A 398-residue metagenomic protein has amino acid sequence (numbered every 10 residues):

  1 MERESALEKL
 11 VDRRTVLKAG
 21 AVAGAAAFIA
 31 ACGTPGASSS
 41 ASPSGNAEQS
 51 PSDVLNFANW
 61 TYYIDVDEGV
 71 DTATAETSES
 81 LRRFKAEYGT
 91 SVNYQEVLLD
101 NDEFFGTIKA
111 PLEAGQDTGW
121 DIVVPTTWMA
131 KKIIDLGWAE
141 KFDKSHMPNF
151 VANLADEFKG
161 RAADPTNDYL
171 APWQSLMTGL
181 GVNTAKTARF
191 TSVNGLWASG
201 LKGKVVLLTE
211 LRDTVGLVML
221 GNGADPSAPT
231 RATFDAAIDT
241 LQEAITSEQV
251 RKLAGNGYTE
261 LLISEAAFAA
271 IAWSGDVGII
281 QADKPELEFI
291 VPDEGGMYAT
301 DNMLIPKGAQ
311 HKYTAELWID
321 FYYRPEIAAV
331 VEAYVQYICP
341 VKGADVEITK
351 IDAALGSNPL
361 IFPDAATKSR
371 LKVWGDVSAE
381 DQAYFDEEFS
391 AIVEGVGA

Functional and structural regions predicted by a protein language model:
M1-V11, V22-A31: N-terminal secretory signal peptides
G33-A41: Bacterial lipoprotein signal-peptidase II cleavage site
E48-T127: Early extracytoplasmic/lumenal segment of secretory-pathway proteins
Q116-P125, E140-G179, K204: A structural signal for short loop-to-beta-strand junctions that line the ligand-binding cleft of periplasmic/secreted
M129-K131, V206-E210, T214, V218 (+1 more regions): Ligand-binding pocket segment of bilobal, Venus flytrap-like solute-binding proteins
I134-K141, P165-N167, I279-V291, G356: Ligand-binding "clamshell"
E260, A365-A398: Conserved C-terminal helix/tail region of periplasmic/extracytoplasmic solute-binding proteins
P306-R370: Mature extracytoplasmic/periplasmic domains
